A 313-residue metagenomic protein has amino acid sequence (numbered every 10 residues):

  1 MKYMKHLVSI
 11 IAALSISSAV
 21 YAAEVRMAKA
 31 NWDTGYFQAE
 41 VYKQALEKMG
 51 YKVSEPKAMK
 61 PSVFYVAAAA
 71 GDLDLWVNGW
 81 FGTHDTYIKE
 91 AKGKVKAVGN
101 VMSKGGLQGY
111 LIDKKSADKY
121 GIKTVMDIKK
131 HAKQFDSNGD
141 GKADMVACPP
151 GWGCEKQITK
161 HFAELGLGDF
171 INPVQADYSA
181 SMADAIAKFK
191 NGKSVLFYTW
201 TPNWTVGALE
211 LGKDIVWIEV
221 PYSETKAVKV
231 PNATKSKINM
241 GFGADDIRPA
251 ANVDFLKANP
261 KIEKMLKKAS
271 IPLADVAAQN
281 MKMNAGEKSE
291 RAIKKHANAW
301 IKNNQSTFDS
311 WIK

Functional and structural regions predicted by a protein language model:
I16-A22: Sec/Tat signal peptide C-region and signal peptidase I cleavage site
A22-T34, Y51-P56, K142-V146, L266: Short, well-ordered beta-strand elements
D33-K52, F162: Short, polar/charged alpha-helical segment
S62-I112: N-terminal segment of the mature folded domain
A67, L73-V77, P149-S223, K229: Ligand-binding pocket segment of bilobal, Venus flytrap-like solute-binding proteins
K96-A147: A conserved helix-loop-strand patch within extracytoplasmic ligand-binding domains of the periplasmic binding
Q108-D118, P231-N232, D246-A258, K282: A bilobed periplasmic-binding-protein/Venus flytrap-type ligand-binding module shared by bacterial periplasmic
F242, F255-L256, E263-K313: C-terminal functional modules
